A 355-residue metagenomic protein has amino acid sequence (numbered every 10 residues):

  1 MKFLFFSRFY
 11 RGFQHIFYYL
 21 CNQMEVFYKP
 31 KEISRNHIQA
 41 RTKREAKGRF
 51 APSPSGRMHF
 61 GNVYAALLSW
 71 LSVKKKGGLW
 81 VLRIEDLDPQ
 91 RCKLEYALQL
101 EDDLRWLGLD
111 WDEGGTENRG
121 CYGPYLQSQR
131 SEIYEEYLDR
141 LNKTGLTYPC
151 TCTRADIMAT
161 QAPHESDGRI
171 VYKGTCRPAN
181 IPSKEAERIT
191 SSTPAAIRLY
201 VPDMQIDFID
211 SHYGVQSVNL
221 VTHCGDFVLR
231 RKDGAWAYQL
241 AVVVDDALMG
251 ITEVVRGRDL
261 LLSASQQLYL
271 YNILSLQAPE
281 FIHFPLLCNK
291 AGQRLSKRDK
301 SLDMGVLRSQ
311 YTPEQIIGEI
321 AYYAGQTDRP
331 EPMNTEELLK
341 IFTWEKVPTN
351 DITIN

Functional and structural regions predicted by a protein language model:
K2-F6, T42: Ser/Thr/Pro/Gly-rich low-complexity, intrinsically disordered segments
F3, H15, P30: Cationic, low-complexity basic patches in intrinsically disordered or flexible, solvent-exposed regions
R11-G12: Residue-identity detector for glycine
E25-E165, R258-D259, S263-L276, M333: N-terminal Rossmann-like or analogous alpha/beta NTP/dinucleotide-binding catalytic cores that position adenine
T153, L262-S263, I273-N355: Catalytic adenosine-cofactor/nucleotide-binding cores of aminoacyl-tRNA synthetases and other
A155-S296, D303-L307: Active-site cores that bind ATP or allylic diphosphates and position pyrophosphate for catalysis
